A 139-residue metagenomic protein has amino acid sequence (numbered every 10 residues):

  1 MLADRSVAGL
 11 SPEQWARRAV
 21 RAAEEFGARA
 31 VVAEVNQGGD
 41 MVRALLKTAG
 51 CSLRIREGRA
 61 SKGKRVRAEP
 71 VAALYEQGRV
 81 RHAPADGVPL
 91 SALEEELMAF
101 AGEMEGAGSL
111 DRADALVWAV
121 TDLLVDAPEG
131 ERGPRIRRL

Functional and structural regions predicted by a protein language model:
M1-A101: Mg2+-dependent endonuclease catalytic cores in nucleic-acid-processing enzymes, primarily RNase H-like
E25-A28, V80, G106, V125-E129: Intrinsically disordered or highly flexible coil/loop and linker segments, enriched in small and charged/polar residues
V31, L93, G108-D111, A119: Exposed, low-complexity/repetitive linear segments and helix-based recognition motifs, biased toward charged/polar
G39, E105, L123: Surface-exposed, flexible loop/turn segments at secondary-structure boundaries
S61-K64, M104-R112: Structural motif
L74, W118-A119: Generic structural signal for bulky hydrophobic/aromatic residues embedded in well-ordered secondary structure
A119-L139: Acidic two-metal-ion nuclease catalytic site recognized across multiple nuclease folds, prominently DnaQ/RNase D-T
